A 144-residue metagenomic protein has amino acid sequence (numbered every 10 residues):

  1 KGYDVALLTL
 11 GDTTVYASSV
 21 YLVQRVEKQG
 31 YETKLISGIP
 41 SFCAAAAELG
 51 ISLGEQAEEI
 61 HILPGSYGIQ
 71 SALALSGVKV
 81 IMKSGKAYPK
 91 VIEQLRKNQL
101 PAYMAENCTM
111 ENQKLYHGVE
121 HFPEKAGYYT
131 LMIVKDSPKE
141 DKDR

Functional and structural regions predicted by a protein language model:
K1: Ligand-binding beta-strand-loop-alpha-helix segment within the catalytic cores of soluble metabolic enzymes
V5, L73-R144: A contiguous loop/helix-start segment that scaffolds small-molecule binding in enzyme catalytic cores
L7, S37, P64, M82-K83: Small/polar loops that bind or transfer phosphate-bearing groups
L7-T9, L35-G38, M104-A105: General beta-strand structural signal in soluble alpha/beta enzymes
T13-V15, E111-N112: Short, small-residue-enriched loops and turns at beta-alpha junctions that line or gate enzyme active sites
T14-L75, P123, S137-E140: Class I SAM-dependent methyltransferase SAM-binding "motif I" and its flanking Rossmann-like core
